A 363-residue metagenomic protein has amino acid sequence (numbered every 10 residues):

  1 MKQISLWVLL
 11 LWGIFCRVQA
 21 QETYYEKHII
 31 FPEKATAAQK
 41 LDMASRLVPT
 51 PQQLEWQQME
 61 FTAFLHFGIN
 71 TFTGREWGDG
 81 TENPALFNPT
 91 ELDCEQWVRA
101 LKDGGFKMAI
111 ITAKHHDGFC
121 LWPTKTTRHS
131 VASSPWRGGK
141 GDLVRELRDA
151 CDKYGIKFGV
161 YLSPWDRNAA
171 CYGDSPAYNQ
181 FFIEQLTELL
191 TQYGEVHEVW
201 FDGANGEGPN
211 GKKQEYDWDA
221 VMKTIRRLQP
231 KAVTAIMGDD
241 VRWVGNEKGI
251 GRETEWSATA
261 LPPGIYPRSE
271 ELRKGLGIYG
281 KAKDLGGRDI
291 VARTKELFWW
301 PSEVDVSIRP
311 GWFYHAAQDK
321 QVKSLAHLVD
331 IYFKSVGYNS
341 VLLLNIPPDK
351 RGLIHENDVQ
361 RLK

Functional and structural regions predicted by a protein language model:
M1-T23: Bacterial Sec-dependent N-terminal signal peptides
Q21-K363: Mature catalytic domains of secreted/periplasmic carbohydrate-active enzymes
